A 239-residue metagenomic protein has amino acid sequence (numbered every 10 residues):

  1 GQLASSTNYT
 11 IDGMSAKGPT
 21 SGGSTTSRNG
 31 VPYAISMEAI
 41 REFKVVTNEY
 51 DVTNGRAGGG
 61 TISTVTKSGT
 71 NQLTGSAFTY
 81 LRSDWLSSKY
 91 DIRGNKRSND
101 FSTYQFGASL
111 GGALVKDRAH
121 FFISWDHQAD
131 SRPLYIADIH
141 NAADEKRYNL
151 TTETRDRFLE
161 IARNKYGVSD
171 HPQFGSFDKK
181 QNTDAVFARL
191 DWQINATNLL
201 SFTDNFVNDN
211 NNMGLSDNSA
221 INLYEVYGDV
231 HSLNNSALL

Functional and structural regions predicted by a protein language model:
G1-V52, R56-S63, K67-L233: Acidic, glycine-rich flexible loop segments
